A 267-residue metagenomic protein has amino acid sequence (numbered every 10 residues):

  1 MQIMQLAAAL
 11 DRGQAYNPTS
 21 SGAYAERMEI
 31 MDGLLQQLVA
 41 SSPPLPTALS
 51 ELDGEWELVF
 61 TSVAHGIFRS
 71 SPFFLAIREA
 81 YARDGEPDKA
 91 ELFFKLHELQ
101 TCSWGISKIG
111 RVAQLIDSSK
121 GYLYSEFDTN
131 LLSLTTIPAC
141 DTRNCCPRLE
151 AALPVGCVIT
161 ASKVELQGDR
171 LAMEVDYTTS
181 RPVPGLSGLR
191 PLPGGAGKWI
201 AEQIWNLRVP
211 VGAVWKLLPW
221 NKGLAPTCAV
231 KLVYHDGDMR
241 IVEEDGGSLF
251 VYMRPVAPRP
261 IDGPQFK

Functional and structural regions predicted by a protein language model:
M1-K267: Soluble ligand-binding/transfer domains with enclosed cavities or grooves
